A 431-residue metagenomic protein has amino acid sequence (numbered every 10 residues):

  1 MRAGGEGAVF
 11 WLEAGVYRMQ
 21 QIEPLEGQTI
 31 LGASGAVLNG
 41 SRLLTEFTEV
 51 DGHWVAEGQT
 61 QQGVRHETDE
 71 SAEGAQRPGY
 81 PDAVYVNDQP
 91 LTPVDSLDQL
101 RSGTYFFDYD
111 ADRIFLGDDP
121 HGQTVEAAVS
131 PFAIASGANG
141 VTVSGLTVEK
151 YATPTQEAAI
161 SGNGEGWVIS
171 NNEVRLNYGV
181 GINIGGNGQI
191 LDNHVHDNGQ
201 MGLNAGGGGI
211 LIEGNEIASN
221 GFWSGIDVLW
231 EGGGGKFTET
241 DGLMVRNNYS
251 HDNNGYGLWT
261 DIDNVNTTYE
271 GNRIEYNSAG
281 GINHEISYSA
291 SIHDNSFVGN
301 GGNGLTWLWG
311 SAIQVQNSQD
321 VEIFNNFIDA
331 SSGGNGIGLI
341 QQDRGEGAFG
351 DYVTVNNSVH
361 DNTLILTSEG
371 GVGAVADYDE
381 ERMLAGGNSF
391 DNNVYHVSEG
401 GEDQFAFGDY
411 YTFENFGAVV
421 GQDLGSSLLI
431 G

Functional and structural regions predicted by a protein language model:
M1-G431: Extracellular parallel beta-helix/beta-solenoid repeat domains
